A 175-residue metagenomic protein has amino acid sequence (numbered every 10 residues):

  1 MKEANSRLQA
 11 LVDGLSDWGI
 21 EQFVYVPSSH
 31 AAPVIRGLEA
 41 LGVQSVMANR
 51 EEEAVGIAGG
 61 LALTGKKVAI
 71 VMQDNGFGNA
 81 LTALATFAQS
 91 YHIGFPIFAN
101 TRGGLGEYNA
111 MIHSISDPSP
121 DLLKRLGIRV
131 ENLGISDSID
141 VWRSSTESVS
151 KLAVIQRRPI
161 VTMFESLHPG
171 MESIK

Functional and structural regions predicted by a protein language model:
M1-K175: Thiamine diphosphate
